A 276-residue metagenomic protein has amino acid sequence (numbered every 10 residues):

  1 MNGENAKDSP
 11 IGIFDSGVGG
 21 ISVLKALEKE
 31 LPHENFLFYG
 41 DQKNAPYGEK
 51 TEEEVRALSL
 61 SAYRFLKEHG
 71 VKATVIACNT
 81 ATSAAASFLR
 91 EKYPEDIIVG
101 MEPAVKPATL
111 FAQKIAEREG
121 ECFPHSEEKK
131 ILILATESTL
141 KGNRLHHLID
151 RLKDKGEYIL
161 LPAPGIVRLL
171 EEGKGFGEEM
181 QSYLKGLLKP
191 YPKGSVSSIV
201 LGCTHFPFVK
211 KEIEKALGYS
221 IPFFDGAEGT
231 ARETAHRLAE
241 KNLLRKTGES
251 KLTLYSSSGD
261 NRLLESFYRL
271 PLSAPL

Functional and structural regions predicted by a protein language model:
M1-L276: Non-catalytic structural scaffold of enzyme domains
